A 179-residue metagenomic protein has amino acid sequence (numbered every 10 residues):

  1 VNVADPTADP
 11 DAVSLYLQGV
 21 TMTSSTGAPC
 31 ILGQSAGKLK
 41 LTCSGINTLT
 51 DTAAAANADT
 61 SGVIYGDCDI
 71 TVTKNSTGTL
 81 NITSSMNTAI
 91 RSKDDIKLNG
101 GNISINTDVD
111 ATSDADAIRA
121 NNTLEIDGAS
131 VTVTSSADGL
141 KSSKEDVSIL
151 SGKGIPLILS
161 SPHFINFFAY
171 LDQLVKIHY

Functional and structural regions predicted by a protein language model:
V1-H163, F167-D172, Y179: A composition-driven surface/loop motif
